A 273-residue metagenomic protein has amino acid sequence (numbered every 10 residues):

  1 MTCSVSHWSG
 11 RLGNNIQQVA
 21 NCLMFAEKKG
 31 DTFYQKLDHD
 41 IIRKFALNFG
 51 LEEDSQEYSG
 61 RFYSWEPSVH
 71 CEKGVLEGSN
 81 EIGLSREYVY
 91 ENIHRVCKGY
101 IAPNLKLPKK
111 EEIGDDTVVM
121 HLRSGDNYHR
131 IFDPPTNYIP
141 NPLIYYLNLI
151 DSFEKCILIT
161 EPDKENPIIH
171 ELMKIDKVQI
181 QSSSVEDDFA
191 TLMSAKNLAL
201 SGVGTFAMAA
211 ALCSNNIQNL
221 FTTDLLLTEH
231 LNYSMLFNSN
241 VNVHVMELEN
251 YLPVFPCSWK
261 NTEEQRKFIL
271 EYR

Functional and structural regions predicted by a protein language model:
T2, D38-E154, L248-R273: Secretory-pathway luminal glycosyltransferase catalytic domains
S4, T32-D38, V119-H121, I157-I159 (+2 more regions): A structural signal for short, well-ordered beta-strand segments and their strand-loop junctions that often border
V5-G10, A195-L198: A short glycine/serine-rich beta->alpha loop
H7-Q17, H129-I131, N137: A short, glycine/small-residue-rich beta-strand->loop->alpha-helix junction that serves as a flexible
S9, S124-D126, T160-P162: Short, flexible loop/turn elements at secondary-structure junctions
I16-E27, P142-I150: Histidine-anchored nucleotide/phosphate-binding helix
I150-T222, L227-Y233: Donor-binding and catalytic core of enzymes assembling or modifying cell-surface/extracellular glycoconjugates
M208-R273: Nucleotide-sugar donor-binding patch of glycosyltransferase catalytic domains
